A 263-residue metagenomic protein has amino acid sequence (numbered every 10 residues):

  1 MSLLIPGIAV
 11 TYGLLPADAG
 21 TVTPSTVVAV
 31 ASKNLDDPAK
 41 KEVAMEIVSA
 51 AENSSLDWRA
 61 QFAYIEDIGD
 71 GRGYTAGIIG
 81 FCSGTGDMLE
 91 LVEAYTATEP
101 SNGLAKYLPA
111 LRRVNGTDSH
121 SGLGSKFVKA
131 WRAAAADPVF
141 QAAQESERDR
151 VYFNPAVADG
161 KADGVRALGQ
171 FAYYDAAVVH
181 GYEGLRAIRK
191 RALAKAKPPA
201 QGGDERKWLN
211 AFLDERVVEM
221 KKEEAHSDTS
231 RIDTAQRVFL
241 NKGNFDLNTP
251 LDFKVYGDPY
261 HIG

Functional and structural regions predicted by a protein language model:
S2-A136, A143-D163, L168-G263: Cell-wall polysaccharide-cleaving catalytic domain and substrate-binding groove, primarily in peptidoglycan/chitin
